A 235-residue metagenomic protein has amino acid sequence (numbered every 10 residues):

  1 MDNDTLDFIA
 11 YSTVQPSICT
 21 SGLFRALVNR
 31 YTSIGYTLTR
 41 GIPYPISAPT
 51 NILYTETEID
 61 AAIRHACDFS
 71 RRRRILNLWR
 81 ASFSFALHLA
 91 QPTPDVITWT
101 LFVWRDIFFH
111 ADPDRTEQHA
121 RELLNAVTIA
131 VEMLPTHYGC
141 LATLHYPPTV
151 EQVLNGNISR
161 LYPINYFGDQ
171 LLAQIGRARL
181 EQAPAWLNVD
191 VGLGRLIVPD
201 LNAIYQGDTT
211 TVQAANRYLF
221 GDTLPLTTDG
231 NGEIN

Functional and structural regions predicted by a protein language model:
D2-D4, A10-I34, P147-N235: C-terminal interaction module
D4-I9, G41, P135-L141: Hydrophobic beta-strand segments of well-ordered beta-sheets in folded domains
L23-A26, R30, A62, E122 (+1 more regions): Charge-rich, solvent-exposed alpha-helical interaction surfaces
A26-L38, M133-Y138: A common structural junction motif
I34-T98: Short, intrinsically disordered low-complexity segments
R80-D114, Q118, Q182-G207: Intrinsically disordered, low-complexity regulatory segments enriched in Ser/Thr/Pro and charged residues
T98-I164: Short helix-loop boundary/capping segments
